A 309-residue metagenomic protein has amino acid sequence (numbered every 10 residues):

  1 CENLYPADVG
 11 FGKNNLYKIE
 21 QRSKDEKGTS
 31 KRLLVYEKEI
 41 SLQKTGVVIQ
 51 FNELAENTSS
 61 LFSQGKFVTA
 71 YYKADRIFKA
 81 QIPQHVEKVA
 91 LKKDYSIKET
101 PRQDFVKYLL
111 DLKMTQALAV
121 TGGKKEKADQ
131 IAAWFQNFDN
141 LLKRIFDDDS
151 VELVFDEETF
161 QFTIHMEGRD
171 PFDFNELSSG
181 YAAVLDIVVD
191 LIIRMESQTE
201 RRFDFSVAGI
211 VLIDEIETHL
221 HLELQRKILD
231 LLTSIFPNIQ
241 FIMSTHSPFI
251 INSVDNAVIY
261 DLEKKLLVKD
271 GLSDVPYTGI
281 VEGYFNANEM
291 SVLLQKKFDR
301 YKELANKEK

Functional and structural regions predicted by a protein language model:
C1-E2, F162-M290: Switch/communication elements of ASCE P-loop NTPase nucleotide-binding domains
C1-F105, Y301: P-loop NTPase switch/coupling surface
Y17-R22, T29-I40, V154, H165-S178 (+1 more regions): Short amphipathic beta-strand/extended segments with alternating polar/hydrophobic composition
Y71-K73, S150-F155, T163, M243 (+1 more regions): A structural signal for short, well-ordered beta-strand segments and their strand-loop junctions that often border
F78-I82, L118, L220, I250-S253: Short catalytic/ligand-binding loop motif for oxyanion handling, primarily in non-cytosolic enzymes, centered on
Q84, K124-K127, N286-M290: Short, polar/flexible loop-turn hinges at active-site or ligand-entry regions and domain interfaces
I97-S206: Extended helical coiled-coil dimerization/tether regions that scaffold and oligomerize large DNA-maintenance assemblies
Y284-K309: ABC ATPase nucleotide-binding domains
